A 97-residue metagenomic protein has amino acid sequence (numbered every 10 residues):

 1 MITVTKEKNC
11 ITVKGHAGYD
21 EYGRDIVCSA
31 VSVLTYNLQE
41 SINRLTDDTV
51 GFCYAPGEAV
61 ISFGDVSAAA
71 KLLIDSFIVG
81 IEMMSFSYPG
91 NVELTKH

Functional and structural regions predicted by a protein language model:
M1-I26, T35-H97: N-terminal intrinsically disordered, cationic/polar leader segments that include organellar targeting peptides
S29: DNA-recognition element of transcription regulators
